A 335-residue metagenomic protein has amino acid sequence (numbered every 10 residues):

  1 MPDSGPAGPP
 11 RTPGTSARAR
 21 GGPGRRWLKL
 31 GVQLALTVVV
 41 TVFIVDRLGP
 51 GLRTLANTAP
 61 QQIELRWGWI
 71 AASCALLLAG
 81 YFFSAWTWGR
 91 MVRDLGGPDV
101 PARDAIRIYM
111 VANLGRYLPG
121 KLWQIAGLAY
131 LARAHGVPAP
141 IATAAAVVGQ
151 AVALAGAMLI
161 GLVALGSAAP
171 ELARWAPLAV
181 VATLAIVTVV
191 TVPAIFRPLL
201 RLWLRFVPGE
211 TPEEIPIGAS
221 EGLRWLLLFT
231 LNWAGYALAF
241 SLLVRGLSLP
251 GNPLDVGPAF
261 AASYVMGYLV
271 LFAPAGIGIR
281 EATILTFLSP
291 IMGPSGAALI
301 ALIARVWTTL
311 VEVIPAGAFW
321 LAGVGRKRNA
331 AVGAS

Functional and structural regions predicted by a protein language model:
M1-M110, G166-V270, P294-S335: Predominantly cytoplasmic-facing regulatory/coupling regions of multi-pass membrane proteins
A102-R107, K121-Q124, R133-Q150, G293-I303: Membrane-interface alpha-helices at helix entry/exit sites of multi-pass transporters
V111-L118, A261-E281: Transmembrane alpha-helix interface/packing and boundary motifs in multi-pass membrane proteins, characterized by
N113-L122, Q150-M158: Mid-bilayer segments of alpha-helical transmembrane spans in multi-pass integral membrane proteins that mediate
L131-I141, A259, S263, E281-A297: Interfacial segments of multi-pass membrane proteins
A139-S167: Hydrophobic alpha-helical segments and helix pairs
